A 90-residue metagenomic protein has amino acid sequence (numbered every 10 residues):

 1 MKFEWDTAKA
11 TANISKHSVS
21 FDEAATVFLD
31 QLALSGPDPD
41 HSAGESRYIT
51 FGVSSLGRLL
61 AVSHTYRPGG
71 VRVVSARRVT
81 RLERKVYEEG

Functional and structural regions predicted by a protein language model:
M1-G90: Ribonuclease/tRNase effector modules and their secretory precursors
